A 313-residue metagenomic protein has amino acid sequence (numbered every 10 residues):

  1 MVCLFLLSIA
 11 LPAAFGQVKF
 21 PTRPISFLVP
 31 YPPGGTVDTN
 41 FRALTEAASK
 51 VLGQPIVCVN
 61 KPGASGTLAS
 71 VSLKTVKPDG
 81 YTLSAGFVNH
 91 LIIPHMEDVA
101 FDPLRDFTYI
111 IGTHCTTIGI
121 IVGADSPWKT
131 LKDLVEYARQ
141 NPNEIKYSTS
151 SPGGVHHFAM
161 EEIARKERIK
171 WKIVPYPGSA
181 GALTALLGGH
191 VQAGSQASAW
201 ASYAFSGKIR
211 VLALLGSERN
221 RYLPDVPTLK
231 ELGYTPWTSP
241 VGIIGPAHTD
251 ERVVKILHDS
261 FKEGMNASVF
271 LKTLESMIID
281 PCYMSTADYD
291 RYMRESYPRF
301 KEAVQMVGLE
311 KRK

Functional and structural regions predicted by a protein language model:
M1-P12: Bacterial N-terminal signal peptides
G16-D106, N143-E144, P152, R165-S198 (+3 more regions): N-terminal (or domain-start) structured segment
T22-P24, R165-K166, E251-K313: An extracytoplasmic/periplasmic, membrane-proximal ligand-sensing/linker region
T36-N40, L44, S65, A69 (+10 more regions): Stable alpha-helical elements in mature extracytoplasmic
S72-Y81, H95-G181, L229, P236-T273: Hinge/capping helix and adjacent helix->loop/strand transition within the periplasmic-binding protein
F87-V88, A124, A197-A199, G216-S217 (+1 more regions): Short secondary-structure boundary segments
G181-G233: Anionic-ligand binding region
